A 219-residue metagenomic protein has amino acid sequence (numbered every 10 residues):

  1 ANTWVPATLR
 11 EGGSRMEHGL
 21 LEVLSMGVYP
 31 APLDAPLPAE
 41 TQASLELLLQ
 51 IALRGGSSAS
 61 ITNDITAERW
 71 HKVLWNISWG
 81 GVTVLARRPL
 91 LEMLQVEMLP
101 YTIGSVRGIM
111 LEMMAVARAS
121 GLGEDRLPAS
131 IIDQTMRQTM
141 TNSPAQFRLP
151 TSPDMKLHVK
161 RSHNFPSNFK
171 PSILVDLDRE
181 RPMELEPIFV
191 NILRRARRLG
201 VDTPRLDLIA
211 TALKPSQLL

Functional and structural regions predicted by a protein language model:
A1-H18: Rossmann-like NAD(P)(H) cofactor-binding subdomain of soluble oxidoreductases
A1-W4, L49, S58, L149-T151 (+1 more regions): Short linear motifs at secondary-structure transitions and domain/linker junctions
N2, N76, G80, F189-N191 (+1 more regions): Asparagine-centered polar/low-complexity signal
R10, R69-K72, K170, R181: Basic side chains
M16-T135: Internal alpha-helical scaffold of NAD(P)-dependent oxidoreductase catalytic cores
L53, I103-L219: NAD(P)-dependent Rossmann-like dehydrogenase/reductase catalytic/cofactor-binding core
